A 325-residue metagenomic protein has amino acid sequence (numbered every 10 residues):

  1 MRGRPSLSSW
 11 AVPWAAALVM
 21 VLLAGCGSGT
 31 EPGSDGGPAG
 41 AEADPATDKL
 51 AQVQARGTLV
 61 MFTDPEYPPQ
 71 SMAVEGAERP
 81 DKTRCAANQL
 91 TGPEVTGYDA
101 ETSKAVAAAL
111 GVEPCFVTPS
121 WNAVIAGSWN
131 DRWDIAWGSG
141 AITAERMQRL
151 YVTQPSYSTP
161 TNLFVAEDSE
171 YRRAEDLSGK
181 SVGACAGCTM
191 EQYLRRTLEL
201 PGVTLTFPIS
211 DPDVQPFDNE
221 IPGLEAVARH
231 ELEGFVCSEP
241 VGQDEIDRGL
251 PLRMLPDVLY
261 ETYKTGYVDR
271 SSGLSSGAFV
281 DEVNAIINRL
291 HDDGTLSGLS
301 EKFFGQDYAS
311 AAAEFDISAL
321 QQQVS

Functional and structural regions predicted by a protein language model:
V21-G25: C-terminal motif of bacterial Sec signal peptides marking the signal peptidase cleavage site
G27, G37-T47, E101-A109, Y171 (+2 more regions): Extended ligand-binding regions for polar small-molecule ligands
S28-P32, E191-V214, L250, M254 (+1 more regions): Ligand-binding clefts/hinges and TM-proximal coupling segments of bilobed small-molecule sensing domains
G33-S139: Extracytoplasmic small-molecule ligand-binding "clamshell" domains of the periplasmic binding protein/Venus flytrap
V60-P68, T91-L110, G140-A144, S158-D218 (+1 more regions): Bilobed "Venus flytrap"/periplasmic-binding protein-like clamshell domains and structurally analogous long
P65, Y157-D168, Q243-I287, F304-S325: Periplasmic-binding protein-like
Y98-E101, C115-A126, P208-E225, T262: Short helix-initiation/N-cap motifs at beta->coil->alpha
A123, S139-Q148, Y193-T197, E225-E261: A ligand-binding cleft/hinge motif common to bilobed small-molecule-binding domains
